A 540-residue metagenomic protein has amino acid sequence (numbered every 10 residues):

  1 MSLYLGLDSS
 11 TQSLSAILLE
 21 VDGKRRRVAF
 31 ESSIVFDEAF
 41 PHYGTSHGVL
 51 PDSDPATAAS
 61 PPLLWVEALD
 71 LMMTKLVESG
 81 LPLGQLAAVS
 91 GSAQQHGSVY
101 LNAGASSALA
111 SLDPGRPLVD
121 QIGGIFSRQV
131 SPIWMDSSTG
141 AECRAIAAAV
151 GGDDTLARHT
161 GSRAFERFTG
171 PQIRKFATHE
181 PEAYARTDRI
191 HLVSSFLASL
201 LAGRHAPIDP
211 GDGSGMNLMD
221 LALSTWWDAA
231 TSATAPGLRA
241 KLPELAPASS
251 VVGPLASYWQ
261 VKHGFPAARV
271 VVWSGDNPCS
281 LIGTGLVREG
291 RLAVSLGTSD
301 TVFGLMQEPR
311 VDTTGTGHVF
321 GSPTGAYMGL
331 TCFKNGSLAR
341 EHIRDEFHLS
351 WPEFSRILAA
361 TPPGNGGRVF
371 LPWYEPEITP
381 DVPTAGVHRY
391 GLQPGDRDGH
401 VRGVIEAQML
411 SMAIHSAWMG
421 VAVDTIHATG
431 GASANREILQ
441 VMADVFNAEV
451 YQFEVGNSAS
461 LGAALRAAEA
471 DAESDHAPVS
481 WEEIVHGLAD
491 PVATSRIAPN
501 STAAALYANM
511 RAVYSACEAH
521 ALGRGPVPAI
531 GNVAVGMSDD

Functional and structural regions predicted by a protein language model:
M1-D120, Q260-R269, A443-V450, H520-N532 (+1 more regions): N-terminal glycine/serine-rich phosphate-binding loop of ATP-dependent small-molecule kinases, especially carbohydrate
L5-L7, S15-E20, L83, R144-T160 (+5 more regions): Active-site core segments that coordinate phosphate-bearing ligands/cofactors across diverse enzyme families
I34-F36, P247, P499: Active-site donor-binding loop signature of nucleotide-sugar glycosyltransferases
V49-A59, D154-R163, A498-P499: Short glycine/proline- and acidic residue-enriched helix-loop micro-motifs that form flexible lids or anion-recognition
D52, A56-T57, V77-P132, S162-R167 (+2 more regions): Short beta-strand-loop/turn "lid" adjacent to the catalytic site in phosphate-handling enzymes
V119-I125, A141, A235, V302: Glycine-rich loop(s) and the adjacent beta-strand/alpha-helix scaffold that form part
D136: Carbohydrate-associated surface elements
K241: Short beta-strand elements in bilobed, periplasmic/extracellular small-molecule ligand-binding domains
